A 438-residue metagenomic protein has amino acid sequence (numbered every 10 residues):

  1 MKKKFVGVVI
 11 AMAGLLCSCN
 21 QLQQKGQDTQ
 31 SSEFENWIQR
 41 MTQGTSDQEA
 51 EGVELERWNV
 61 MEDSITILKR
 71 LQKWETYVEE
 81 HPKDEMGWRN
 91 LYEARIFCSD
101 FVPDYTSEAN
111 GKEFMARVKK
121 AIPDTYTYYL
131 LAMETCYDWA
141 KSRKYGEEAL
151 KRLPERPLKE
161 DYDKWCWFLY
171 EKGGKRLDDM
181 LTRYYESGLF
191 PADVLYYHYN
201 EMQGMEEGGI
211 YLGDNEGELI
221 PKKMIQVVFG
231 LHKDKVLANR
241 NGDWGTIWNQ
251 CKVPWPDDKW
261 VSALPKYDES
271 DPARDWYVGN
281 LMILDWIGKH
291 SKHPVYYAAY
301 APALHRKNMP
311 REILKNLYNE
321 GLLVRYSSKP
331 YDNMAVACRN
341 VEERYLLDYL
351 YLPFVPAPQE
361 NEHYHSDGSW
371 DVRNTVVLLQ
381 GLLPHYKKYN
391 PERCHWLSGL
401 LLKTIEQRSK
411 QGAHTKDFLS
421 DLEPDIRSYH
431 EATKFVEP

Functional and structural regions predicted by a protein language model:
M1-V8: Bacterial N-terminal signal peptides that target proteins for export
M12-A13: Repetitive helical segments and hydrophobic/amphipathic motifs
L16-S18: C-terminal motif of bacterial Sec signal peptides marking the signal peptidase cleavage site
Q23-G208, I220, M224-P438: ER/secretory pathway lumenal C-terminal domains and tails of membrane proteins involved in glycoprotein biogenesis
E216-G217: Short beta->alpha linker loops
